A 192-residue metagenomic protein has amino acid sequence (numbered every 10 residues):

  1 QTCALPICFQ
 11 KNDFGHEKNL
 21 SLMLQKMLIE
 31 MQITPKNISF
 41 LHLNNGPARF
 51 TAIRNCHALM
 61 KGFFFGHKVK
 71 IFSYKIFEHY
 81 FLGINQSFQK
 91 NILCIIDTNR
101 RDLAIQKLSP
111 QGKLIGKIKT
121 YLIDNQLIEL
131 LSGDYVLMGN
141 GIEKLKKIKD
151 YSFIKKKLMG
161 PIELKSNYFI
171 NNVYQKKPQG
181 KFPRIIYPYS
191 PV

Functional and structural regions predicted by a protein language model:
A4-P47: N-terminal beta-alpha supersecondary unit
A4-P6, E17, F72-V192: Oxyanion-binding and handling regions
N19-L22, A58, H79: Short amphipathic alpha-helical face segments that pack within enzyme cores and frequently flank/anchor catalytic
L24, L59, L145-K147: Generic structural signal for hydrophobic residues
Q25-K26, F65, N171-N172: Short glycine/serine- and small hydrophobic-enriched flexible loop segments
F40-I76: DPxDG-like acidic metal-binding loop motif
